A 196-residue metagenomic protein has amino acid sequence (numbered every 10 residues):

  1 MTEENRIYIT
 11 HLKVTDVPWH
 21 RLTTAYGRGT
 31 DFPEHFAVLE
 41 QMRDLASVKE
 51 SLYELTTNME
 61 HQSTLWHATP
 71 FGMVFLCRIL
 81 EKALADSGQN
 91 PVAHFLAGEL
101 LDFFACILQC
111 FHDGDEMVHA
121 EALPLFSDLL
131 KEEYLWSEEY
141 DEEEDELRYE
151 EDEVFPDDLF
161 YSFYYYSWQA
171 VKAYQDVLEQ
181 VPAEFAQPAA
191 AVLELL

Functional and structural regions predicted by a protein language model:
M1-A46: N-terminal "cap/leader" segments of large eukaryotic alpha-helical scaffolds
P33-L45, V74-D86, D176-E179: HEAT/HEAT-like alpha-solenoid repeats
L45-T57, F104: HEAT-repeat alpha-solenoid elements in large eukaryotic scaffold proteins
V48, T69, M73, N90-A93 (+2 more regions): Residue-level detector of extended alpha-helical repeat arrays and alpha-solenoid scaffolds
N58-Q62, I79, A83, I107-G114 (+1 more regions): Residue-level signature of the C-terminal ends
H67-L76, E116-A122: Short sequence/structural elements of tandem HEAT/ARM alpha-solenoid repeats
H94-Q109: Elongated alpha-helical scaffolds
A122-L196: Eukaryote-biased recognition of C-terminal alpha-helical segments
